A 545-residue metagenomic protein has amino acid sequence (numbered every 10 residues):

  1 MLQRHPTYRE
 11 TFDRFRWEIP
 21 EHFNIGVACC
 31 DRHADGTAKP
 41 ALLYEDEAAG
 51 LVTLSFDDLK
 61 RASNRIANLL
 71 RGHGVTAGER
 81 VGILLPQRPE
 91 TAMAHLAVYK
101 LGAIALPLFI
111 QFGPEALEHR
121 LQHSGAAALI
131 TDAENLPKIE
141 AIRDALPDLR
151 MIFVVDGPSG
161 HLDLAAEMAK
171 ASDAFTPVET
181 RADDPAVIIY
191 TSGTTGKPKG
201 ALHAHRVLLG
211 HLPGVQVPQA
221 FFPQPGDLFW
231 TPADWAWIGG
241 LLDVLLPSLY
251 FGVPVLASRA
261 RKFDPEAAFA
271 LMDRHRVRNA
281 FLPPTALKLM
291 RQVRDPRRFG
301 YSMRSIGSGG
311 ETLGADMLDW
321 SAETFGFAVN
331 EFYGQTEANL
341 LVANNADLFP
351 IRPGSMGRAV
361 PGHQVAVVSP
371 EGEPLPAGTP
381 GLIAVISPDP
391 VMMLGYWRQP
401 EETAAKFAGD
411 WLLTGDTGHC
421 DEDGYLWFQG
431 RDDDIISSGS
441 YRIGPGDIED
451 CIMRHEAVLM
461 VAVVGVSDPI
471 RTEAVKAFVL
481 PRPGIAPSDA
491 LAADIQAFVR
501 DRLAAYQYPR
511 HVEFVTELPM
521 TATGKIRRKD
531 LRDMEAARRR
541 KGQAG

Functional and structural regions predicted by a protein language model:
A38, L42-L96, G113-E118, A165-A166: Conserved AMP-binding/adenylate-forming core of the ANL superfamily
A38-P40, V154, S159, K170-Y190 (+2 more regions): Conserved pre-ATP/AMP-binding loop-to-beta segment of ANL
V52-D57, A186-G210: Conserved AMP-binding A3 loop
G72, M93-L96, K100-A166, T180 (+1 more regions): Structural core segment of the AMP-binding/adenylate-forming
E115-H119, L129-D132, A280, D389 (+5 more regions): AMP-binding/adenylate-forming catalytic core of the ANL superfamily
L209-T231, A236-R278, V293: Conserved AMP-binding/adenylation subdomain of ANL enzymes
Y250, V277-L282, R291-I351, Q364 (+1 more regions): Gly/Ser/Thr-rich phosphate-binding loop
A359-G362, E373-A405, I443: Conserved ATP/PPi-binding loop(s) of AMP-dependent carboxylate-activating enzymes
